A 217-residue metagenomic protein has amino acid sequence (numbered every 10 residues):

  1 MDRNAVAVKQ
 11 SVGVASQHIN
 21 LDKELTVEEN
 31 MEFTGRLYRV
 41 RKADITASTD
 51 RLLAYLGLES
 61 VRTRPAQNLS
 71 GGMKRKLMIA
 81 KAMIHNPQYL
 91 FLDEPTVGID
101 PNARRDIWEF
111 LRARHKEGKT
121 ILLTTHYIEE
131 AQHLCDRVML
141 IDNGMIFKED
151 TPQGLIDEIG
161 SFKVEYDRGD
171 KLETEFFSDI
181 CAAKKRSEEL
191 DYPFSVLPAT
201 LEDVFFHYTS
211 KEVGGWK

Functional and structural regions predicted by a protein language model:
E32, R36, A43-V61: Conserved ABC ATPase "signature" region
P65-L69: Conserved ABC ATPase signature
N86: Conserved catalytic motifs of ABC-family nucleotide-binding domains
L90-D93: Catalytic Walker B motif of ABC-type/P-loop ATPase nucleotide-binding domains
E149-D150: ABC ATPase "signature
